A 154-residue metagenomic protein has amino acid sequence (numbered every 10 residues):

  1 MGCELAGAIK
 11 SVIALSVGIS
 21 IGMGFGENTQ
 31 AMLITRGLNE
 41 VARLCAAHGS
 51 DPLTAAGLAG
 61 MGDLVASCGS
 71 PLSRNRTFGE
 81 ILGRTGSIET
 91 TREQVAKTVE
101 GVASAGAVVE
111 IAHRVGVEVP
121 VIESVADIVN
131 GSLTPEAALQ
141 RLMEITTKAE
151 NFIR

Functional and structural regions predicted by a protein language model:
M1: Flavin (FAD/FMN) cofactor-binding and adjacent substrate-gating region of FAD-dependent oxidoreductase domains
E4, V17-I21, F25, A46-A56 (+1 more regions): NAD(P)-dependent Rossmann-like dehydrogenase/reductase catalytic/cofactor-binding core
E27-A31, T35, V41: Ligand/cofactor pocket segment of small-molecule handling proteins
G37-G49: Flavin-binding catalytic cores
